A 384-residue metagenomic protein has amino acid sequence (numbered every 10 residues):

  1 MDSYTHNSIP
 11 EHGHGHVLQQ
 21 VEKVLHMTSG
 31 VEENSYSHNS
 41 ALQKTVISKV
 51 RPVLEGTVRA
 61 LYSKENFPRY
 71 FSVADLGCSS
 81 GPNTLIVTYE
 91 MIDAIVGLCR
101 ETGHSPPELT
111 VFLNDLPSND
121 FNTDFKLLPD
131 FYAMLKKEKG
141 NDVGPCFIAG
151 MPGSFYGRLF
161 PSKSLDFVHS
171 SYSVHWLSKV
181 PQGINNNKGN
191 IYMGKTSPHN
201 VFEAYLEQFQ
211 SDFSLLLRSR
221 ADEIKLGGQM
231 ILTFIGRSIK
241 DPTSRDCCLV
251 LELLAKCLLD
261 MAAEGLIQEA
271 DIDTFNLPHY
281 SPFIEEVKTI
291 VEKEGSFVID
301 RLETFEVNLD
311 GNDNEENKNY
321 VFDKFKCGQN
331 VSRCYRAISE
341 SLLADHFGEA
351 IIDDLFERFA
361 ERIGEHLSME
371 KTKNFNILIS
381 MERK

Functional and structural regions predicted by a protein language model:
M1-K163, H175-S197, L232, R237-S238 (+1 more regions): N-terminal charged/capping segments associated with class I S-adenosyl-L-methionine
V46, Q208-D212, H279-F283: Soluble or luminal CAZymes and related metallo-dependent hydrolases
V111, D166-Y172, K288: Conserved, well-structured core segments
K163, D212-S219, E223, I290: Short, conserved SAM-binding segment of the class I
S170-L215, I224, S238-F275: Mobile active-site "lid"/loop adjacent to the S-adenosyl-L-methionine
D212, E382-K384: Intrinsically disordered, low-complexity regulatory regions of nuclear DNA-binding proteins
L226-I351: Substrate-binding/catalytic lobe of Class I Rossmann-like enzymes that use SAM or dcSAM, i.e., the mid-to-C-terminal
